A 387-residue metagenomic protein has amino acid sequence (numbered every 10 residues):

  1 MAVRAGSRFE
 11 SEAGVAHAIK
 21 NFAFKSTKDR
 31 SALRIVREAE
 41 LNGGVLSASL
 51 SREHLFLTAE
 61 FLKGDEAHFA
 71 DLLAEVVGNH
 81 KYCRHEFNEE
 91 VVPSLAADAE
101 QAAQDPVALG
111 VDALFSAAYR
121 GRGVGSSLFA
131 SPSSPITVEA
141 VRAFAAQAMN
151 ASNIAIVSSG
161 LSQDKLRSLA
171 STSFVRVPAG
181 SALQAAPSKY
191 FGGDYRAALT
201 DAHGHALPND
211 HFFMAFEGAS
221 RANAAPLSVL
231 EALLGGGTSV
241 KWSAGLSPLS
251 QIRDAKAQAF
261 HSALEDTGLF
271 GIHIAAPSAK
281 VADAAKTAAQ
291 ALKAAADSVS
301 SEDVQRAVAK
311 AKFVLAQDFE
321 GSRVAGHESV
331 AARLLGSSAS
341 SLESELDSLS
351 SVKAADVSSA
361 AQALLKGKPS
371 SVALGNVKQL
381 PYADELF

Functional and structural regions predicted by a protein language model:
M1-E10, D29-A32: An N-terminal structural lobe/cap that precedes and organizes the functional/catalytic core across diverse proteins
A2-S7, A146, N153, A179-Q251 (+2 more regions): His/Glu-based metal-binding/catalytic segments typifying zinc-dependent metallopeptidases
A5-E12, A103-V107: Cytochrome P450
G6, K20-N21, L55, G236: A short, flexible beta-alpha/helix-coil linker loop
S11-V15, F69, P226: Hydrophobic (often cysteine-bearing) scaffold residues that line and stabilize catalytic clefts of nucleotide/cofactor
G14-K25: Active-site SXXK
K28, A32-K189, F212, G218 (+1 more regions): Charge-rich, well-structured scaffold segments of protease-associated domains
